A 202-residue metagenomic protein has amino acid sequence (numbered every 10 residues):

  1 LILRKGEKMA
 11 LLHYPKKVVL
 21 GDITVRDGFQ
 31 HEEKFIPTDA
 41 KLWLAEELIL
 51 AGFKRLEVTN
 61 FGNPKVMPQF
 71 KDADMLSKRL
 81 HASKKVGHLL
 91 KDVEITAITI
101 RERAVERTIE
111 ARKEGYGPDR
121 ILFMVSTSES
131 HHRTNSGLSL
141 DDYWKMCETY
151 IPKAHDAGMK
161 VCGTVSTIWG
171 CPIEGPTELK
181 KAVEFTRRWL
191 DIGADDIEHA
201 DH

Functional and structural regions predicted by a protein language model:
L1-K8: Short, Lys/Arg-enriched N-terminal segments with co-localized hydrophobic residues within the first ~10-30 amino acids
A10-E33, L122-N135, D156-I173: N-terminal small/glycine-rich loop or linker at the start of catalytic domains across soluble metabolic enzymes
Y14-V58, Q69-A73: Conserved N-terminal beta1-alpha1 strand-loop-helix module at the mouth
I23-L42, E94-R103, R133-L140, T167-K181: Active-site mouth loops of central-metabolism enzymes
G28, L48, T108, I121 (+2 more regions): Conserved, mostly hydrophobic/aromatic
K54-L80, F123-L138, W169-I173, D196-H202: Glycine-rich, proline-tolerant flexible connector loops at the mouths of alpha/beta enzymes
V66-A97, D142-C162, R187: Alpha-helix-loop-beta-strand connector modules within alpha/beta enzyme cores
I100-E114: Catalytic cores of alpha/beta
